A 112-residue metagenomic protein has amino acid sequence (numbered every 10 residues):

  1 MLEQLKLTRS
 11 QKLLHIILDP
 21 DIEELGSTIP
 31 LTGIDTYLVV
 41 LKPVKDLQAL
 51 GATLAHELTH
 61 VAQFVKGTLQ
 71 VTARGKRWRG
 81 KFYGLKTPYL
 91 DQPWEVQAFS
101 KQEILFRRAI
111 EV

Functional and structural regions predicted by a protein language model:
M1-S10: Zn2+-dependent metallopeptidase catalytic core
L14, L18-D21, L31-V39: Juxtacatalytic substrate-recognition/specificity segment
D19-E23, V44-D46, T68-L69: Short, solvent-exposed loop/turn segments at secondary-structure junctions
Y37-L54: Short pre-active-site segment immediately N-terminal to the catalytic Zn-binding motif
Q48, F64-V96: Post-HEXXH active-site segment of zinc metalloproteases
A52-F64, A98: Active-site recognition of the HExxH zinc-binding catalytic motif
P88-D91, Q97-V112: Long, well-structured alpha-helical subdomains associated with metal-dependent extracellular/ecto-lumenal hydrolases
